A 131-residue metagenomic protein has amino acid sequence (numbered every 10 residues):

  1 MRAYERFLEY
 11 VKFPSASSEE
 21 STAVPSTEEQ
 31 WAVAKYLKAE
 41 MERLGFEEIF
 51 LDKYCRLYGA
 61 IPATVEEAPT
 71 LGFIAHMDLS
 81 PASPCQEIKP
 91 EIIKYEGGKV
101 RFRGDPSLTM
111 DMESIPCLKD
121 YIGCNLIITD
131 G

Functional and structural regions predicted by a protein language model:
R2-E28, L126: N-terminal capping segment at the start of a domain
K12, L57, T129: Short glycine/serine/threonine-biased micro-segments
T22-A68, G72-I74, D78, C85-I88 (+1 more regions): A non-catalytic alpha/beta surface segment that caps or lines the substrate-entry region of metallo-dependent hydrolase
A68-G131: Active-site metal-coordination/substrate-binding segment of hydrolases, especially metallo-dependent peptidases
